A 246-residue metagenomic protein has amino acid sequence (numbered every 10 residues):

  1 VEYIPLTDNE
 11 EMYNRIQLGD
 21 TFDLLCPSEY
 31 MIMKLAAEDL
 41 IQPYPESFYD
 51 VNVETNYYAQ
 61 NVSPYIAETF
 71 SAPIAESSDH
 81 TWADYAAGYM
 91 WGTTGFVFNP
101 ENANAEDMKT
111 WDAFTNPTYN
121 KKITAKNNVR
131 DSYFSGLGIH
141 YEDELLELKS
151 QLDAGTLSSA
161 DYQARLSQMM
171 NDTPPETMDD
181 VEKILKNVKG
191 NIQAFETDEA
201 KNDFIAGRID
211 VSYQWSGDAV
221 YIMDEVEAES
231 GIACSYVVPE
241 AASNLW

Functional and structural regions predicted by a protein language model:
V1, V129-S132, G217-D218: Glycine-rich beta-alpha junction loops
V1-E38: Early extracytoplasmic/lumenal segment of secretory-pathway proteins
V1-Y3, I123, C234-Y236: Generic structural signal for residues in well-ordered beta-strands
L6, C26-P27, A125, F195 (+1 more regions): Short beta-strand and adjacent tight-turn residues that come in two discontinuous sequence segments and form the edges
L18-C26, L40-Q42, Y119-K122, A206-Q214: Alpha-to-beta junction loops
D23-L24, G88, G95, D210-V211 (+1 more regions): A residue-level structural signature of the nucleotidyltransferase/glycosyltransferase Rossmann-like core
Y30-N191, F195-D203, I222: Extracytoplasmic ligand-binding site segments that recognize negatively charged/polar headgroups
G190-W246: Extracytoplasmic/periplasmic substrate-binding proteins
